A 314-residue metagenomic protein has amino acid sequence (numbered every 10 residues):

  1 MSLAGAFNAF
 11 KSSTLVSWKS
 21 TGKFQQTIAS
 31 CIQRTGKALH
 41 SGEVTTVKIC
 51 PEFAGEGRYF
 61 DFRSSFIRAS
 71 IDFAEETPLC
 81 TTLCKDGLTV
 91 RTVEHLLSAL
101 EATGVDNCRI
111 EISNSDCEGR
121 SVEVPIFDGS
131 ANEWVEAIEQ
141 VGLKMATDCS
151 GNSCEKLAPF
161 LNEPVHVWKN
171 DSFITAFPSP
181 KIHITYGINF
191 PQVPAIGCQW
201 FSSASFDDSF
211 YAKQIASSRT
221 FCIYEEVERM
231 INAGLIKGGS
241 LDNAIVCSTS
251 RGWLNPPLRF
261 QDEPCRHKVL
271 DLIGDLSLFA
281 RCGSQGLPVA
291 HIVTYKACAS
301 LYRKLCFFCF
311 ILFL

Functional and structural regions predicted by a protein language model:
M1-D106, E111-L314: C-terminal regulatory domains involved in ligand/effector binding and gene-expression control
